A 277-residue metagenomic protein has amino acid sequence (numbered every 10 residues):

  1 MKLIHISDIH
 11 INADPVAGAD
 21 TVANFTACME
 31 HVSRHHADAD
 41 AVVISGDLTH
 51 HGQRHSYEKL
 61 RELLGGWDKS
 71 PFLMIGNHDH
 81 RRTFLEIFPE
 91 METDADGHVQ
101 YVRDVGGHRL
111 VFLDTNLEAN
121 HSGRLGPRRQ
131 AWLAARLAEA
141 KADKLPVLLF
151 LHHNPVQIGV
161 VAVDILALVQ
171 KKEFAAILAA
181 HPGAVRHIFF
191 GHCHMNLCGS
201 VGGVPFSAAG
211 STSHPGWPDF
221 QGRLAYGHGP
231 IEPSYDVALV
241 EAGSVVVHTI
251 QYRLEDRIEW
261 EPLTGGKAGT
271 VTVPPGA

Functional and structural regions predicted by a protein language model:
M1-A13, G107-L117, L148-F150, V204-G210 (+1 more regions): Active-site-proximal beta-strand elements of phosphoester/diester hydrolases
M1-K59, L63: N-terminal active-site segment of His-dependent metallophosphoesterases
S7-T26, H50, R81-G97, A119-P127 (+3 more regions): Acidic/histidine-rich helix-loop elements that form or flank divalent-metal/phosphate-binding sites at the catalytic
D8, V42, D47, L60 (+7 more regions): Divalent metal-coordination and catalytic microenvironments
N12-P15, H50-H55, N77-L85, E118-H121 (+3 more regions): Active-site environment of divalent metal-dependent phosphoester hydrolases
A17, V22-A23, I177, L197-A277: Binuclear metal-dependent phosphoesterase catalytic core
C28-A41, G123-P205, V237, E261 (+2 more regions): His/acidic metal-ligating clusters that form di-metal
R54-D143, E173-A184, G199-G202, A225 (+2 more regions): Extended active-site neighborhood of metal-dependent phosphoesterases/phosphodiesterases
